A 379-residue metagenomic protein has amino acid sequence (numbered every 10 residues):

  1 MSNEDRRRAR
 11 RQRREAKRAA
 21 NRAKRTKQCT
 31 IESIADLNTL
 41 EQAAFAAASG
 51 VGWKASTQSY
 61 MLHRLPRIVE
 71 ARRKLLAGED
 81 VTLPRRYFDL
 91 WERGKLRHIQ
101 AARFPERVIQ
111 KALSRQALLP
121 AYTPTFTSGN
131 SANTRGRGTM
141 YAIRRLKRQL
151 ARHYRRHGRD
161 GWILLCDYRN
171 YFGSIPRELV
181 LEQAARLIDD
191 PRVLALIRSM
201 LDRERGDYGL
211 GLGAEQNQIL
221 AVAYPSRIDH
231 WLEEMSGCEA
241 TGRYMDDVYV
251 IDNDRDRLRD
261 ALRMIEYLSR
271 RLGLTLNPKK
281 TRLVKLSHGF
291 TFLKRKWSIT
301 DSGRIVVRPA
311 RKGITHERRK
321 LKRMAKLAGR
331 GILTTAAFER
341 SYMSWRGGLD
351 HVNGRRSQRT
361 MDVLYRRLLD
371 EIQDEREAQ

Functional and structural regions predicted by a protein language model:
M1-E15, A102, R107, K111 (+4 more regions): Right-hand nucleic-acid polymerase module
M1-V69, A378-Q379: Non-catalytic, polymerase-adjacent accessory regions of viral genome-replication enzymes
K27-I31, S114-G173: Active-site-proximal segment of RNA-dependent polymerases
T57, M61, A132, G136 (+3 more regions): Conserved phosphate/pyrophosphate-binding and hydrolysis machinery centered on Walker-type P-loop NTPases, extending
R73-K95, V108, R115, D190-E204: Reverse-transcriptase-like RNA-dependent polymerase core
K74, R144-M245, Y249-L268, L274 (+3 more regions): Conserved polymerase palm-domain catalytic core
L96-T127, G206-E234: Conserved pre-motif C helix in the palm subdomain of viral-like polymerases
A132-Y141, Y249-I251, L283-S287: Beta-rich nucleic-acid/ligand-interaction surfaces
